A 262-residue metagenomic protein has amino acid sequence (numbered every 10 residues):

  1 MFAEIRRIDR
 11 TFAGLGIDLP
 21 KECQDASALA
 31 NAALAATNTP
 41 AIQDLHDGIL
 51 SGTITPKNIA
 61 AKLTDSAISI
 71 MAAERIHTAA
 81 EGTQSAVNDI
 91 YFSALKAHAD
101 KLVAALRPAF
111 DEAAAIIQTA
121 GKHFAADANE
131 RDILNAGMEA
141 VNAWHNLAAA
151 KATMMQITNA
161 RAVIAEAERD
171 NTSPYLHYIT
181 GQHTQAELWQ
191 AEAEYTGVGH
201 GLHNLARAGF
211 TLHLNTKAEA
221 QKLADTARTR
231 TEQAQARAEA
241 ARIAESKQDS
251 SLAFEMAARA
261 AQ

Functional and structural regions predicted by a protein language model:
M1-M71: Leu/Val/Ala/Ile-rich N-terminal alpha-helices, chiefly Sec-type signal peptides and the beginnings
L15, A36, A80-A97, K101 (+3 more regions): Hydrophobic stripe of amphipathic alpha-helices that form coiled-coil interfaces
L15-I17, T53, T83, V198-L202 (+1 more regions): Intrinsically disordered, low-complexity regions
S27, S51, S66-S69, S85 (+4 more regions): Generic serine detector
A60-Y91: Amphipathic alpha-helical coiled-coil segments
D100-Q262: A long, low-hydrophobicity, low-complexity, charged/polar interaction segment common in nuclear/chromatin-associated
